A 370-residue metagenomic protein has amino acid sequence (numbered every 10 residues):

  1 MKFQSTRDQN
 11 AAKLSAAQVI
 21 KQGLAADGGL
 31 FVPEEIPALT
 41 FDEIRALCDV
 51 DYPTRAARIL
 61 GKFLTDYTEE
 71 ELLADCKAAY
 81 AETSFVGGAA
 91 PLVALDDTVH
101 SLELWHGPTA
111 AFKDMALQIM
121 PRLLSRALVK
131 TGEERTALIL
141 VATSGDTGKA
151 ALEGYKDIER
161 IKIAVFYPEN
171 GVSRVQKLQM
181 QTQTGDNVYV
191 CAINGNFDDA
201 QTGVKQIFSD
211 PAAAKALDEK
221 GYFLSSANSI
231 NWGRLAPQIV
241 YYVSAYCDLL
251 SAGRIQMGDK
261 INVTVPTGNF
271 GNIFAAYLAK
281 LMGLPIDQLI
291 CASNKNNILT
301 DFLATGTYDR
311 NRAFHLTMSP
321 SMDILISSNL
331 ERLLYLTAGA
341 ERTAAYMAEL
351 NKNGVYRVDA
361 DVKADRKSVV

Functional and structural regions predicted by a protein language model:
M1-V370: PLP-dependent amino-acid enzyme catalytic core
